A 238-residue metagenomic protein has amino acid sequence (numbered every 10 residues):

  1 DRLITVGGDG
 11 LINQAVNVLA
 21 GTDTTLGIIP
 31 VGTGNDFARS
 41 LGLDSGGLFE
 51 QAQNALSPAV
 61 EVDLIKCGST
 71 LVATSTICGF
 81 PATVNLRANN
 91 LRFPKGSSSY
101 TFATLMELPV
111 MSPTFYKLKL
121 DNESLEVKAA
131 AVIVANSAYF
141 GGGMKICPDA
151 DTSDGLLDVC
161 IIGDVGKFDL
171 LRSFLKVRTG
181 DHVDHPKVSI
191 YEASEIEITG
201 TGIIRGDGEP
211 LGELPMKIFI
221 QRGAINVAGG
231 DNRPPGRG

Functional and structural regions predicted by a protein language model:
D1-L3, N13, N17, G21 (+3 more regions): ATP/NTP phosphate-donor binding region
T5-D9: N-terminal glycine-rich "phosphate-gripper" loop used for MgATP/nucleotide binding and carboxylate activation
A20-T25, I29-A131: Catalytic core of DAGKc-family lipid kinases
I77, P81, I133-I146, P210: Glycine-rich phosphate/pyrophosphate-binding beta-alpha loops
P81-V84, E126-K128, F140-G143, K167-L170: Short acidic/glycine-rich loop or secondary-structure boundary segments that cap or lie
R92-S99, G143, P148-D169: Gly/Ser/Thr-rich active-site loops/lids in small-molecule metabolic enzymes that frequently grip phosphoryl groups
S112-T114, K128-A130, S153-D158, E192-S194: A generic structural signal for short beta-strands and their flanking turns/coil linkers
L120, E126, D151, I161-G238: ATP/nucleoside-binding phosphotransfer catalytic cores, i.e., glycine-rich phosphate-binding loops
